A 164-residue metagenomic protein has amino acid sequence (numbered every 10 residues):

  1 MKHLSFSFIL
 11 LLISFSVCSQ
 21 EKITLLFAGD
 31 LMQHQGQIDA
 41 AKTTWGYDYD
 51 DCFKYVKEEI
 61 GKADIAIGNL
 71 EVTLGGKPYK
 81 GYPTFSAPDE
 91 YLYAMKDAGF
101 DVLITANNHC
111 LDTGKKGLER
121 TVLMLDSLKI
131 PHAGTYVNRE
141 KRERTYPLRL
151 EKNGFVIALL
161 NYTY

Functional and structural regions predicted by a protein language model:
M1-S5: Positively charged n-region of N-terminal signal peptides that target proteins for export
F6-L10: Hydrophobic helical h-region of N-terminal Sec-dependent signal peptides in bacterial secretory/periplasmic proteins
S14-S16: N-terminal signal peptide c-region/cleavage motif recognized by signal peptidases
S19-Y164: Acidic, metal/ion-coordinating pockets
